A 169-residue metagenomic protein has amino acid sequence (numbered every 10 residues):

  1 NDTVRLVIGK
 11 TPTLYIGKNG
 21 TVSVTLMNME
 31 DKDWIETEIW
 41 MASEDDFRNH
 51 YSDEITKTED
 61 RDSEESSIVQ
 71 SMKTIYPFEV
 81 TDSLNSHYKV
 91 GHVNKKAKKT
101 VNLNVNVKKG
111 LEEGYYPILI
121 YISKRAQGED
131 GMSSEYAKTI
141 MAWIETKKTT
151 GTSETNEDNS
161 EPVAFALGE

Functional and structural regions predicted by a protein language model:
N1-Y15, E145-E169: Low-complexity, acidic Ser/Thr/Pro/Gly-rich terminal tails and inter-domain linkers that flank the onset of structured
G9, E64-N102: Extracellular adhesion/glycan-binding regions together with long Ser/Thr- and acidic-residue-rich low-complexity tracts
P12-K32, L167-E169: Short beta-strand elements of extracellular/lumenal beta-sandwich folds
M29-P77: Short acidic, flexible loop segments centered on an aromatic residue
S43, G91, I120-E129: Enriched for extracellular/lumenal, surface-exposed ectodomains of secreted and cell-surface proteins
Y51, Q127-T139, W143, S153: Beta-sandwich strand segments
V101-G110: Short, hydrophobic beta-strand segments
K109-L119: Short glycine/proline/serine/threonine-rich loop/turn segments at secondary-structure transition edges
